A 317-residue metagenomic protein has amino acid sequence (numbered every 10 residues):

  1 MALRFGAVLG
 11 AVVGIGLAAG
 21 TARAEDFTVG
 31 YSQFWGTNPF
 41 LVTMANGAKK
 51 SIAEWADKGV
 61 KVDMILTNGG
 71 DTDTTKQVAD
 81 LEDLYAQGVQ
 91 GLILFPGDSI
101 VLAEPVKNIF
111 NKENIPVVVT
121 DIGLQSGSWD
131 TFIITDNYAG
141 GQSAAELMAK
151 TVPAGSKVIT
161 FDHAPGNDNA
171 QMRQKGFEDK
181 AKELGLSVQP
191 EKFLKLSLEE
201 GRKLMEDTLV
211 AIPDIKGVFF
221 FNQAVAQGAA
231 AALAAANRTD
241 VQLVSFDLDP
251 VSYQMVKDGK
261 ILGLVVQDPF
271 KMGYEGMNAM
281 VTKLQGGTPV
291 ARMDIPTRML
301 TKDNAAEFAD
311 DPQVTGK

Functional and structural regions predicted by a protein language model:
L17-A24: Sec/Tat signal peptide C-region and signal peptidase I cleavage site
E25-D26, F161, P165, N169 (+2 more regions): Hinge/cleft segment of the Venus flytrap/periplasmic-binding protein
T28-W55, I65-V78, V89, L94-S99 (+3 more regions): Extracytoplasmic "Venus flytrap"
F40-A56, G140-A144, D168-S187, L204 (+3 more regions): Short, solvent-exposed amphipathic alpha-helices that sit in or adjacent to ligand/effector-binding or catalytic
E54-G70, K157-T160, E178-E199: Short beta-strand elements in bilobed, periplasmic/extracellular small-molecule ligand-binding domains
Q77, I133-V158, E200-R202, D249-S252 (+1 more regions): Hydrophobic alpha-helical segments within soluble ligand-binding/sensing domains
E82, A86, Q90-N111, F177 (+2 more regions): Hydrophobic alpha-helical
S99-A139, K150, K157, D249-L262 (+1 more regions): Flexible loop/hinge segments that line or gate small-molecule binding clefts
